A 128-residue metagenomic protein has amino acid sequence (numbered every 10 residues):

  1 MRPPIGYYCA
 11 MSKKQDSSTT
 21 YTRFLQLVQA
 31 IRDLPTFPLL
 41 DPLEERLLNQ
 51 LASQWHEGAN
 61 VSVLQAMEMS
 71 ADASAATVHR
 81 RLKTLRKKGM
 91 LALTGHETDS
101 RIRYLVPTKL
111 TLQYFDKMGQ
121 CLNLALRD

Functional and structural regions predicted by a protein language model:
M1-T19: Short, intrinsically disordered or compositionally biased N-terminal tails of bacterial proteins
Y21-Q50: Short alpha-helical segments that sit at the start of domains
R23, L27, I31-R32, D116-D128: Amphipathic alpha-helical dimerization/coiled-coil segments that flank or bridge DNA-binding/regulatory modules
L51-W55: Short helix-to-turn junction characteristic of helix-turn-helix DNA-binding domains, especially the helix
E57-M69: Short acidic, hydrophobic short linear motifs in intrinsically disordered regions
D72-K87: Short amphipathic alpha-helical interaction segments
R86-H96: A short, conserved structural fragment
H96-G119: Short, cationic-aromatic polyanion-contact patches
